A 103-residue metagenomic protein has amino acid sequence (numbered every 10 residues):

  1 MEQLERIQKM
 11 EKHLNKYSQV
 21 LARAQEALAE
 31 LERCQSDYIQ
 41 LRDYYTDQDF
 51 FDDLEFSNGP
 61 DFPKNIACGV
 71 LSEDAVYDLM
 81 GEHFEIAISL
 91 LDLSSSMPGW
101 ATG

Functional and structural regions predicted by a protein language model:
Q3, K9-E30, S36-G103: Long, low-complexity or tandemly repetitive, helically biased scaffold regions used for multimeric assembly/adhesion
